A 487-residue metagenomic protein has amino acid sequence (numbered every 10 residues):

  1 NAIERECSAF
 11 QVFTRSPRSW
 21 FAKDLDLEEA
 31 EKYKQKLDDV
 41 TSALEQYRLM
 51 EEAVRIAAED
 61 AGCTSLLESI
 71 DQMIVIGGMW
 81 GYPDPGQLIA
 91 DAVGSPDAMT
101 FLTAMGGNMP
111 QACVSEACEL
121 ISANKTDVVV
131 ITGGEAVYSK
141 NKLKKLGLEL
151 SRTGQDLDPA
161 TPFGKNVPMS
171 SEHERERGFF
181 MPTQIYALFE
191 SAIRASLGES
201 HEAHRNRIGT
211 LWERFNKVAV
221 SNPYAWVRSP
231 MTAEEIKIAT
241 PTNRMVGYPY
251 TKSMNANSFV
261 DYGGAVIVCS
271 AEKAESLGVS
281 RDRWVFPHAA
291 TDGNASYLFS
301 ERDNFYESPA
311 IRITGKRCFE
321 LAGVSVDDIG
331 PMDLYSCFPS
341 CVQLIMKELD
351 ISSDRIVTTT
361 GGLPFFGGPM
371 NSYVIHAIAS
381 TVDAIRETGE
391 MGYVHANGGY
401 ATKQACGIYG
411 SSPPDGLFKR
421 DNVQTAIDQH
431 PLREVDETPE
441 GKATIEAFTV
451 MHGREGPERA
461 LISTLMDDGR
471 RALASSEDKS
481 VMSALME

Functional and structural regions predicted by a protein language model:
N1-L44: N-terminal pre-domain/capping segments
Q35, S42-L102, C118-T126, V130-V260 (+6 more regions): Conserved "HGTGT" condensation-loop signature of ketosynthase/thiolase-family condensing enzymes that catalyze
G106: Blade-loop segments of beta-propeller domains
Q111-E119: Conserved phosphate-binding catalytic cores of ATP/NTP-utilizing and phosphoryl-transfer enzymes
C113, I185-F189, V374-A377: Internal, well-ordered alpha-helical segments in soluble enzyme and binding-protein domains
F366-V374, R386-G389: A conserved active-site cap/scaffold subdomain adjacent to cofactor or substrate pockets
S380-R386: Oxidoreductase and adenylate-handling cofactor-binding alpha/beta cores
M391-V394: Polyanion-binding and phosphate-handling cores
